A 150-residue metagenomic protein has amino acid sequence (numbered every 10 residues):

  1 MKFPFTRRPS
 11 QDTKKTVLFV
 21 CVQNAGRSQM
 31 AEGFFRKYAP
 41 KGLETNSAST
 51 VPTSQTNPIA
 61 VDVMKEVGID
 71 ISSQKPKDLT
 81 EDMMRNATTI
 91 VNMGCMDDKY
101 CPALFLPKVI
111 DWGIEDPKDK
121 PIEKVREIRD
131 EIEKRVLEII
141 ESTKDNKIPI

Functional and structural regions predicted by a protein language model:
M1, T88-T89, I110, E123: A broadly structural signal marking compact, well-ordered functional cores that mediate small-ligand/cofactor/substrate
K2-E81: Conserved active-site segments centered on acidic
N24, M64, I90-V91, I132: Conserved small-residue
S47, N92, I110-G113: Structural signal for conserved beta-strand scaffold positions within catalytic alpha/beta enzyme cores
S49-P52, M96-D97, K118: Short histidine/acidic/glycine/proline-rich micro-motifs that form metal- and phosphate-coordinating active-site loops
P58, R85, E123-R126: Generic alpha-helical secondary structure signal
P76, D82-F105: Mid-chain, well-packed structural core segment of small domains
D98-I150: Phosphate-binding/catalytic loops
